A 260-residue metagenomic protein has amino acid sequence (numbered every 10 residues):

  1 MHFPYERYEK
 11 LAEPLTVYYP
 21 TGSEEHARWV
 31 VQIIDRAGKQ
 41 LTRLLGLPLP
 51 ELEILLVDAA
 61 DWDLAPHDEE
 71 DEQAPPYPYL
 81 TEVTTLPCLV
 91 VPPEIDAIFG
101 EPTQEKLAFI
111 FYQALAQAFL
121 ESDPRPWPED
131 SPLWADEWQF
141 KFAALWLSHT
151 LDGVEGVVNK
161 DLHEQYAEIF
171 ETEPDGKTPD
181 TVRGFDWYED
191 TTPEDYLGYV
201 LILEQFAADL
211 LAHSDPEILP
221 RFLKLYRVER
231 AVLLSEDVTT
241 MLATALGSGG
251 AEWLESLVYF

Functional and structural regions predicted by a protein language model:
Y5-A114, A118, S122-D123: Juxtacatalytic substrate-recognition/specificity segment
V30, Q104, A108, Y112 (+5 more regions): Hydrophobic (often cysteine-bearing) scaffold residues that line and stabilize catalytic clefts of nucleotide/cofactor
L44-L56, P126-S131, E155-N159, L219-K224: Surface-exposed patches in mature extracellular/periplasmic domains of secreted proteins
G46, A116, L120-P124, A144-G153 (+1 more regions): Hydrophobic/aromatic-lined pockets within catalytic cores
P76-L80, W127-W134, T192-L197: Solvent-exposed loop and edge beta-strand segments that line ligand/cofactor-binding and catalytic clefts
A108-A114, A167-R183: A structural motif
D130-K177, G249: Post-HExxH zinc-binding segment in Zn-dependent metallohydrolases
D175-F260: Pan-zinc metallopeptidase signature
